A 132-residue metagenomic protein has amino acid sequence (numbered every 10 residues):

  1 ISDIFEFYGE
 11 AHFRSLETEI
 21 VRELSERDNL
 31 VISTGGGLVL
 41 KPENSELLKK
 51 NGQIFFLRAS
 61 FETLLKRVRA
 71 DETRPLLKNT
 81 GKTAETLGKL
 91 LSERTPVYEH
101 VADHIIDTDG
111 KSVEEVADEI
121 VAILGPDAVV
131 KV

Functional and structural regions predicted by a protein language model:
I1-G37, K41-K49, T73-P75, G88: ATP-dependent small-molecule kinase phosphotransfer cores that center on conserved nucleotide phosphate-binding segments
V21, L48, I54-F55, L64 (+2 more regions): Hydrophobic packing within well-folded, soluble alpha/beta domains
L30, Q53, D103-H104: Well-ordered beta-strand positions
G36-L38, S60-E62, K111: Short glycine-rich anion-binding loops that position phosphate/pyrophosphate groups of nucleotides and phosphorylated
E43-E46, K66-A70, D118-E119: Short amphipathic alpha-helical segments
K50-T95: A glycine- and Lys/Arg-enriched "phosphate-lid" helix/loop adjacent to the NTP-binding pocket of small-molecule kinases
K82, S92-V132: NTP-dependent small-molecule kinase module
